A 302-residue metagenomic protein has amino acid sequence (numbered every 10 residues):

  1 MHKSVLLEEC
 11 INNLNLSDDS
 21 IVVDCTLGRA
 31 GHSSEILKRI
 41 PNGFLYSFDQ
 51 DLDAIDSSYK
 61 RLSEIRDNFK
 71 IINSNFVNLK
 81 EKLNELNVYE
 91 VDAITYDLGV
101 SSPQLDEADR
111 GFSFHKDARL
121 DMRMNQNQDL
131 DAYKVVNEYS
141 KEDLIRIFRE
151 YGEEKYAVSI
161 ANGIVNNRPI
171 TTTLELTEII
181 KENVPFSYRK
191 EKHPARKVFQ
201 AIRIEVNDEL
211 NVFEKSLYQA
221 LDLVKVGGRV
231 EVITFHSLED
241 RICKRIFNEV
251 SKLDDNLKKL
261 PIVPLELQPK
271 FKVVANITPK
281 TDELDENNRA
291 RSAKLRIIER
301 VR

Functional and structural regions predicted by a protein language model:
M1-R302: S-adenosyl-L-methionine-dependent methyltransferase catalytic core, i.e., the SAM/SAH-binding region
